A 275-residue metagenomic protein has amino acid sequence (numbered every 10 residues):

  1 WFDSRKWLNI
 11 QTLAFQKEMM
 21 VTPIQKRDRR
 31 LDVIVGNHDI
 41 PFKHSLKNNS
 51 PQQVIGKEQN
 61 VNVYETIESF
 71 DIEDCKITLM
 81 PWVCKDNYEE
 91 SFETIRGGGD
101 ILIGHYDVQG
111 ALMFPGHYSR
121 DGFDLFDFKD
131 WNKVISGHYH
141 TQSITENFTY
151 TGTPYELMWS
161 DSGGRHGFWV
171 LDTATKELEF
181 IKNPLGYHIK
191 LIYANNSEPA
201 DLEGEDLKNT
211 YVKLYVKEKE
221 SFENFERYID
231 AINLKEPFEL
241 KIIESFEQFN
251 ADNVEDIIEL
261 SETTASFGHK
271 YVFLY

Functional and structural regions predicted by a protein language model:
W1-S69, D127-W131: Core catalytic region of metal-dependent phosphoesterases/phosphodiesterases, especially metallo-beta-lactamase-like
V21-R27, T94-G97, L125-D130, E205-L207 (+1 more regions): Short, conserved loop/helix-junction motifs that constitute active-site signature segments in enzyme catalytic cores
R30-L31, K76, G99-D100, N132 (+2 more regions): Residues at the starts of beta-strands that form the adenosine-phosphate
D32, N62-E65, T78, T149 (+2 more regions): General small-molecule cofactor/ligand-binding pocket signal
N37-L125, T151-P154, V170: Conserved catalytic scaffold of divalent metal-dependent phosphoesterases
V108, F114-E179: Conserved beta-sheet core of the metallophosphoesterase superfamily
T173-Y275: Accessory, non-catalytic peripheral segments of nucleic-acid enzymes
